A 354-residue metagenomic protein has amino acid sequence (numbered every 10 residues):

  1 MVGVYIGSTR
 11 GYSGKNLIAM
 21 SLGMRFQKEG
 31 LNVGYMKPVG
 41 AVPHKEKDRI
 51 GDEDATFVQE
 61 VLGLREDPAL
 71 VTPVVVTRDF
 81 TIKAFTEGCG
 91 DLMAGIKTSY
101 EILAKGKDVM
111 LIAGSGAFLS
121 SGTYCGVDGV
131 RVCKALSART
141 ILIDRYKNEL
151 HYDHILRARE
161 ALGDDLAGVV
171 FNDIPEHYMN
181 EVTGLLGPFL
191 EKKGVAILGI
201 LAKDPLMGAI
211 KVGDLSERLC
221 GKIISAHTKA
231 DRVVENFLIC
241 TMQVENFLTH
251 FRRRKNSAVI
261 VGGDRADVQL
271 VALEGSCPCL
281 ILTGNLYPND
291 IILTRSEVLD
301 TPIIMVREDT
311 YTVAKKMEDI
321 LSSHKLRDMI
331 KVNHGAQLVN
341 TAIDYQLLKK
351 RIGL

Functional and structural regions predicted by a protein language model:
G3-V4, N32-G34, T56, A69 (+8 more regions): Structural motif
V4-G95, S99-I102, L186-F189: N-terminal phosphate/diphosphate-binding loop that engages ATP/GTP or pyrophosphate donors across diverse enzyme folds
S8-T9, P38-V39, V71-V74, A113-G116 (+9 more regions): Fold-independent oxyanion-binding glycine-rich loops and adjacent beta-strand/coil segments at enzyme active sites
T81-C125, V130-C133: Phosphate-binding/switch loop-helix module in NTP-utilizing enzymes
L103-G106, L248-S257, A272-S276: Flexible, charged surface loops at secondary-structure boundaries
G114, I200-V261, M317-L354: Non-catalytic interface/targeting segments
S115-A196, D264-L326: Conserved catalytic-core segment of NTP-binding enzymes
